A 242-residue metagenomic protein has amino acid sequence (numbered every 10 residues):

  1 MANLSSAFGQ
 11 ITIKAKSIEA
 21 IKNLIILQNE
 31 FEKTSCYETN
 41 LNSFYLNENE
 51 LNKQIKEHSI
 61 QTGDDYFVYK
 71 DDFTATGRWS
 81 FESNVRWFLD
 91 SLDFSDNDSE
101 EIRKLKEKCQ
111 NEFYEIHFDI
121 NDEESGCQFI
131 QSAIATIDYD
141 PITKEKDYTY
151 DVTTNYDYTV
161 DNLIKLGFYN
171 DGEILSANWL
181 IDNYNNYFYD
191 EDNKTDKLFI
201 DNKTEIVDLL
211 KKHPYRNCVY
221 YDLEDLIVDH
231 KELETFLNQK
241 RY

Functional and structural regions predicted by a protein language model:
M1-K33, R241-Y242: Short, extreme N-terminal segment that most often corresponds to the first beta-strand
I26-E30, E38-Y242: Charged interaction segments
